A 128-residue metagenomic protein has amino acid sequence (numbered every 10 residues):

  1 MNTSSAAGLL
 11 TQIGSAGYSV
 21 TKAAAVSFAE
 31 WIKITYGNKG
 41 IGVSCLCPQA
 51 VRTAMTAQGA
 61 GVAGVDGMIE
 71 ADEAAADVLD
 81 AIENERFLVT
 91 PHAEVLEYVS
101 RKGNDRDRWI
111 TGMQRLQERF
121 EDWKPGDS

Functional and structural regions predicted by a protein language model:
M1, A25: Catalytic Tyr-X3-Lys loop
S5: Residue(s) in the substrate-gating loop at a strand-loop-helix junction that position the organic substrate next
G8-L10: Conserved catalytic-site region of short-chain dehydrogenase/reductase
Q12-A16, G59: Active-site loop immediately N-terminal to the catalytic Tyr-X3-Lys motif of short-chain dehydrogenase/reductase
Y18, V26: Catalytic tyrosine of NAD(P)H-dependent dehydrogenase/reductases that use a Tyr as the general acid/base
T21: Active-site helix of classical SDR
W31-L96: SDR active-site lid
W109-S128: Non-catalytic terminal and boundary segments that flank Rossmann-like NAD(P)-dependent oxidoreductase
